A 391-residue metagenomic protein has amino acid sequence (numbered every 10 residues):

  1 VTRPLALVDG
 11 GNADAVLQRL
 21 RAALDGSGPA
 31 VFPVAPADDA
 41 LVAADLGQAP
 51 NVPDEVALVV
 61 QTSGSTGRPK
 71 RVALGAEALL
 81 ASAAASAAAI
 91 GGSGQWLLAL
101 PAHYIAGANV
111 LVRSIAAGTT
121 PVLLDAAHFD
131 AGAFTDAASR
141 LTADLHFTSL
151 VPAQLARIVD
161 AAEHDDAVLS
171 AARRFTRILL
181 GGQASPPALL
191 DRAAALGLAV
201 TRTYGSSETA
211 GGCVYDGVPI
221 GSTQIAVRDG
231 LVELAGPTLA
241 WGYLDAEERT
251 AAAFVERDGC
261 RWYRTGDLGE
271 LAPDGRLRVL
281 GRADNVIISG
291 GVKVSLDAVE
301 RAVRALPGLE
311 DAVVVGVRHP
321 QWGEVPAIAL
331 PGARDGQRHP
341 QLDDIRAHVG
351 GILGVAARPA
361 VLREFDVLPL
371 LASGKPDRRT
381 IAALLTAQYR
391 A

Functional and structural regions predicted by a protein language model:
A6, G10-D14, D45-Q61, G92-Q95: Conserved pre-ATP/AMP-binding loop-to-beta segment of ANL
E55-A84, G91: Conserved AMP-binding A3 loop
A76-S82, Q95-R157, T201: AMP-binding/adenylate-forming
D160-D216, A226: Gly/Ser/Thr-rich phosphate-binding loop
L179, A184, Y204-E248, A252-E256: Adenylate-forming AMP-binding core of the ANL superfamily, especially NRPS adenylation
G236, L268-A357: AMP-binding/adenylate-forming catalytic core of the ANL superfamily
A240-G266, A283-D284, L296, E300 (+1 more regions): Conserved ANL (AMP-binding/adenylate-forming) active-site segment centered on the GW(Y/F)…HTG consensus within
L353-K375: AMP-binding/adenylate-forming catalytic domain of the ANL superfamily
